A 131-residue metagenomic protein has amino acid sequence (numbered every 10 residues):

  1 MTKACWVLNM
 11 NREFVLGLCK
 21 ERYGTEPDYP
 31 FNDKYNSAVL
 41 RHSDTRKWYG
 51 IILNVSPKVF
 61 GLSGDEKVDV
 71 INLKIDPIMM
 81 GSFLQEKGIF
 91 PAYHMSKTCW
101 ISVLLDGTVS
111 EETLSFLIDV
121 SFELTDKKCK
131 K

Functional and structural regions predicted by a protein language model:
T2-K131: Charge-dense, helix-prone N-terminal extensions
